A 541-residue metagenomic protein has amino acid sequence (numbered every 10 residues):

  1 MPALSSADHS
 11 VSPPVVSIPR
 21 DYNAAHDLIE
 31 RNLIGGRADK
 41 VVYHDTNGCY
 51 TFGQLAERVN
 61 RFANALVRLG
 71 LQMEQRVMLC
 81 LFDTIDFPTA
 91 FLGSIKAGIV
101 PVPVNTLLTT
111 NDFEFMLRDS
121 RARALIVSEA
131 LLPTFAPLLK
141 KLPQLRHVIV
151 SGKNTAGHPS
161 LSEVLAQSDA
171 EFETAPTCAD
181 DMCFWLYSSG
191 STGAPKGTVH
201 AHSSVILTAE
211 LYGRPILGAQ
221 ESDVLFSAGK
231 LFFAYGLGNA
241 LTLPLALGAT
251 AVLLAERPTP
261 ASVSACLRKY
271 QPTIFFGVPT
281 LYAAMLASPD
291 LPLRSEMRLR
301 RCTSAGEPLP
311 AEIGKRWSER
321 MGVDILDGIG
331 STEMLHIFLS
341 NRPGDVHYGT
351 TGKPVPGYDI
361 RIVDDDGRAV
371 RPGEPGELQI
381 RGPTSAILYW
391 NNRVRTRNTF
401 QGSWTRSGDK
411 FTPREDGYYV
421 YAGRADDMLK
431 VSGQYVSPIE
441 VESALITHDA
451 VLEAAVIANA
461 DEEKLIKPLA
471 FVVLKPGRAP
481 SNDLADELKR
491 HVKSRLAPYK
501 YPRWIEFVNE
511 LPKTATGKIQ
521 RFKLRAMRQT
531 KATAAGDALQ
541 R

Functional and structural regions predicted by a protein language model:
D39, S168-Y187, A194, G218-V224: Conserved pre-ATP/AMP-binding loop-to-beta segment of ANL
D39-T84, P88-L92, T109-E114, S162-E163: Conserved AMP-binding/adenylate-forming core of the ANL superfamily
T51-G53, P176, C183-L207: Conserved AMP-binding A3 loop
A56-F62, A166, D181, T198-Q220 (+3 more regions): Conserved structural elements of the adenylate-forming
L108, L125-V127, R268, F275 (+7 more regions): AMP-binding/adenylate-forming catalytic core of the ANL superfamily
A124, A130-A179, P289: ANL superfamily adenylate-forming
I206-S227, F232-T273, S288: Conserved AMP-binding/adenylation subdomain of ANL enzymes
A249, P272-G277, L286-H347, D359: Gly/Ser/Thr-rich phosphate-binding loop
